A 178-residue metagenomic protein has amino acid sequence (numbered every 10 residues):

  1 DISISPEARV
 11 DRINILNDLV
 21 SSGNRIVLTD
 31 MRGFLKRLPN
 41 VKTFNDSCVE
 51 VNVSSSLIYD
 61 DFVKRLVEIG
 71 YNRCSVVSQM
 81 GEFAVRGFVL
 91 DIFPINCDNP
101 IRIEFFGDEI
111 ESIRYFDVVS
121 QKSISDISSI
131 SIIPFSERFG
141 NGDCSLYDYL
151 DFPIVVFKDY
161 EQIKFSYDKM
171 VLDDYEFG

Functional and structural regions predicted by a protein language model:
D1-G178: ASCE RecA-like P-loop NTPase motor cores that couple ATP hydrolysis to mechanical translocation on nucleic acids
